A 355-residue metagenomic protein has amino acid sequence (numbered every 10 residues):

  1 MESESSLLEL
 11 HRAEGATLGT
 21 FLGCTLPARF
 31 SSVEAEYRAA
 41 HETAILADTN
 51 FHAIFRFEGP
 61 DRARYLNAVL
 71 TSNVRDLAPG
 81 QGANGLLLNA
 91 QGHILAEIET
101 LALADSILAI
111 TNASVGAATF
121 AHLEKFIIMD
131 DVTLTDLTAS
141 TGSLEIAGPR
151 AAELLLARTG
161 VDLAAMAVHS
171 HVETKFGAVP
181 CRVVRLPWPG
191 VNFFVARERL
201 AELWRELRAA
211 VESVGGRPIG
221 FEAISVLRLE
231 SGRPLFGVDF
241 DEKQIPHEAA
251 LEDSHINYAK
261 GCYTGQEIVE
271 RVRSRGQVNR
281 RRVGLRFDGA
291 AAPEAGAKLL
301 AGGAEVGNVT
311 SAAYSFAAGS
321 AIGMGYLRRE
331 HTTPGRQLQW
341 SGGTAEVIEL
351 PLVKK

Functional and structural regions predicted by a protein language model:
M1-N84, L88, H93-L95: Acidic, proline/glycine-enriched N-terminal capping motif
E2-S31, D131-R282, E305, K355: Glycine-rich, acidic
A40-D48, L95-D105, D131-L137, G177-P189 (+2 more regions): Short, flexible, solvent-exposed loop/turn segments with mixed acidic/basic and small polar residues
L46, R62-A104, A147-L186: A glycine-rich (often HGG/GG-containing) alpha/beta subdomain
P60, N112-A117, P149-A151, A196-A201 (+1 more regions): Helix N-cap motif at beta-to-alpha junctions
V69, A121-K125, R158-T159, L203-V214 (+2 more regions): Short amphipathic alpha-helices in soluble, non-transmembrane regions that often serve as interface/regulatory elements
A90, I98, Q244, A249-Q266 (+1 more regions): Glycine-rich, small/acidic residue-mixed loop/short-helix segments
I107-I110, P189-V195, S320-R328: A generic structural motif
